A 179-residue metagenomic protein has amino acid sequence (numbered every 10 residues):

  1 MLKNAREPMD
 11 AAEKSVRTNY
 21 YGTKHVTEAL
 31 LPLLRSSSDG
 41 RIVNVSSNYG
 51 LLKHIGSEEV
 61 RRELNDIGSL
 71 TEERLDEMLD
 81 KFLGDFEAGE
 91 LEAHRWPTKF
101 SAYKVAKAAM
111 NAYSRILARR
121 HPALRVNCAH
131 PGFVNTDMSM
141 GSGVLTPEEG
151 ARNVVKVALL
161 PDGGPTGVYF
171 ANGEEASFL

Functional and structural regions predicted by a protein language model:
L2-V16, R35-R119, H130, G141: Catalytic loop of short-chain dehydrogenase/reductase
H25, A108, C128-T136, M140-L179: C-terminal helical subdomain
T27-E28, R115: A short, exposed helix-loop element centered on a Lys and neighboring polar residues
L30-L33: N-terminal cap/lid subdomain of alpha/beta-hydrolase-fold enzymes
R125: Residues within the DNA-recognition helix of helix-turn-helix
